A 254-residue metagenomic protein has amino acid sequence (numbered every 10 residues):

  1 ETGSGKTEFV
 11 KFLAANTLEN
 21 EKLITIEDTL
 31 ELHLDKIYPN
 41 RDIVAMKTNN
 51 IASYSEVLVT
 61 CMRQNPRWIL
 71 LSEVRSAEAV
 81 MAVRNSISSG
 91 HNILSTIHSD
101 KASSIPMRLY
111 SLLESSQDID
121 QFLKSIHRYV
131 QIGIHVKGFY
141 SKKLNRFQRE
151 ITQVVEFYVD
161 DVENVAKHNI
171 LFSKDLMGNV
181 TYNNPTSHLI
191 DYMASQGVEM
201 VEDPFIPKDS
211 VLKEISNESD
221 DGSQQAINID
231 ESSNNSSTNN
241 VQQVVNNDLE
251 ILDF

Functional and structural regions predicted by a protein language model:
T2, F12-K124: Switch/coupling sub-region of P-loop NTPases
K6: Conserved lysine of the Walker
F9: Hydrophobic positions on the alpha1 helix immediately C-terminal to the Walker A/P-loop
L30, N50, R75, G138-Y140 (+2 more regions): A broadly conserved detector of short glycine/acidic/proline-rich loop/turn motifs that flank catalytic sites and bind
M62-S72, N85-S89, L109-S116, G133-S141 (+2 more regions): Noncatalytic linker/hinge segments flanking ATPase motor cores
S88-K167: Replace "adjacent to P-loop NTPase cores in ATP/GTP-dependent enzymes" with "adjacent to NTP-binding cores
R146-F254: NTP-binding/hydrolysis catalytic cores, primarily Walker-type P-loop NTPases
